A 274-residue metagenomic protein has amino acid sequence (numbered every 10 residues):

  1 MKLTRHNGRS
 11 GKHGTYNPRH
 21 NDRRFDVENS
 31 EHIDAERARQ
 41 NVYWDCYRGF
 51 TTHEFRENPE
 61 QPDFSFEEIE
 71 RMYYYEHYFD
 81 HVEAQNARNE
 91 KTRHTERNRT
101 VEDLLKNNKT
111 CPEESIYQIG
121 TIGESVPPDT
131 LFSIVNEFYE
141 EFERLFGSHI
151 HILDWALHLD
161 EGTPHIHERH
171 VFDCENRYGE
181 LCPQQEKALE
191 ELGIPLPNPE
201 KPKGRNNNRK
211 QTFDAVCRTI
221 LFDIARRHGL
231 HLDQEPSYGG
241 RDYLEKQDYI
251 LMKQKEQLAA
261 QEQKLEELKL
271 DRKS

Functional and structural regions predicted by a protein language model:
M1-R272: N-terminal nicking endonuclease/strand-transfer module with a His-rich metal-binding environment and a catalytic Tyr
